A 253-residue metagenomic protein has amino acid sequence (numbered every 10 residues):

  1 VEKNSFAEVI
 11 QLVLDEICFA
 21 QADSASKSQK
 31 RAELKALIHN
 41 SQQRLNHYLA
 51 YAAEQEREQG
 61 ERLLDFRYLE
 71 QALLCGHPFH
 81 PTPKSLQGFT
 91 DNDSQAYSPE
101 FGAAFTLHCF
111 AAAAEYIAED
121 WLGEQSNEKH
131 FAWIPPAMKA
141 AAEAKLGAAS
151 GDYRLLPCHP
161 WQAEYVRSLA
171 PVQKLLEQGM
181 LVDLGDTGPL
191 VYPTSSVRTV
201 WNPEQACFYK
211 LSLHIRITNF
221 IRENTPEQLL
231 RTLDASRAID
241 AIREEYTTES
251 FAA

Functional and structural regions predicted by a protein language model:
V1-Q162: Noncatalytic N-terminal accessory/assembly modules of large enzymes
R31, S41, I134-A253: Conserved ATP-binding subdomain of kinase catalytic cores across diverse folds
